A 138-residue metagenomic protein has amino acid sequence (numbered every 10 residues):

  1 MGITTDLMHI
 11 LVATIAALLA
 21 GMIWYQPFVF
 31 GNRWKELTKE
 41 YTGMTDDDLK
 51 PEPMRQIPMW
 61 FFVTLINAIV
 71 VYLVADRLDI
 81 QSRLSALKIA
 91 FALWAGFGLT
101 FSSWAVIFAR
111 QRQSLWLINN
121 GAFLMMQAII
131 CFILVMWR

Functional and structural regions predicted by a protein language model:
M1-R138: Juxtamembrane/disordered regions of integral membrane proteins
